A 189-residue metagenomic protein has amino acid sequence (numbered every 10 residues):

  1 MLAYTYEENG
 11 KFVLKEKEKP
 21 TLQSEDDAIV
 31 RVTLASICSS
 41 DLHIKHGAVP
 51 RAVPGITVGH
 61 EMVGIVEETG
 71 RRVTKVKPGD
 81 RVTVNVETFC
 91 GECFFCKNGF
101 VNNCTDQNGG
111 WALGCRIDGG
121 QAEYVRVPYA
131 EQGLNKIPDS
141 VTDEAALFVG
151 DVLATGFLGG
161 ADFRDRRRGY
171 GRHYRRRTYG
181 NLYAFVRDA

Functional and structural regions predicted by a protein language model:
L2, D27-I29, Y170: Residues that mark the start of a beta-strand
E7, K19-P20, V53-G59, L113-D118 (+1 more regions): Short Gly/Pro-enriched turn/cap motifs at secondary-structure boundaries
G10-E18: Short glycine/threonine/proline-enriched tight-turn/helix- or strand-capping micro-motif at secondary-structure
P20-A35, A48-K97, P138-S140: Glycine-rich beta-strand-centered segment in the early N-terminal region that forms part of a ligand/cofactor-binding
C38, V86-N135, D139-T142: Cysteine-cluster motifs in flexible loop/terminal segments that predominantly coordinate metals
S40-H46: Cytochrome P450 core scaffold surrounding the K-helix E-X-X-R motif and the conserved "meander" helix-loop region
D139-A189: Mid-domain Rossmann-like dinucleotide-binding core that forms the NAD(H)/NADP(H) cofactor-binding site
